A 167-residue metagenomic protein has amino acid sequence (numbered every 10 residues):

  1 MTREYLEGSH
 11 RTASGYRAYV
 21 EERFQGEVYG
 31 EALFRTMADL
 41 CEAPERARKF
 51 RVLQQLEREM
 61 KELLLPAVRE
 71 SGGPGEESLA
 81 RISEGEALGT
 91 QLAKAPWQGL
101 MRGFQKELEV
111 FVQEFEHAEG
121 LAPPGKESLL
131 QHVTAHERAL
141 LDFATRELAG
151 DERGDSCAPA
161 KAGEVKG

Functional and structural regions predicted by a protein language model:
T2-G167: Non-heme di-metal
